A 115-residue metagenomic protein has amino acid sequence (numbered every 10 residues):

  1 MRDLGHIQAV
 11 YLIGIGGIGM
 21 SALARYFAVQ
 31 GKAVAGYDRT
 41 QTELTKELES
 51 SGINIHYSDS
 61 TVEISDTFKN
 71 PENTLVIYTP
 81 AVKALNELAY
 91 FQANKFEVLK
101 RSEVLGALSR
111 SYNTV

Functional and structural regions predicted by a protein language model:
M1-V104: N-terminal leader/targeting and accessory segments in enzymes
Q8, Y112-T114: Pre-Walker A (Motif I) flank of P-loop NTPase domains
V76, T114-V115: Short, well-ordered beta-strand core segments
G106-Y112: Phosphate-binding P-loop
